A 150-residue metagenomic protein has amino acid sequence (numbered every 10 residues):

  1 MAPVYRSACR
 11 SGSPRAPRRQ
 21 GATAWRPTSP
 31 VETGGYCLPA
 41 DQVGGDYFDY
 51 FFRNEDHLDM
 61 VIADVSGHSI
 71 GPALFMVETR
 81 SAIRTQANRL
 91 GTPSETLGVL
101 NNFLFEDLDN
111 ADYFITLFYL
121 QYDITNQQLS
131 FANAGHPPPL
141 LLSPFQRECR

Functional and structural regions predicted by a protein language model:
A2-R150: … and, occasionally, acidic/histidine-rich disordered N-termini of signaling adaptors
